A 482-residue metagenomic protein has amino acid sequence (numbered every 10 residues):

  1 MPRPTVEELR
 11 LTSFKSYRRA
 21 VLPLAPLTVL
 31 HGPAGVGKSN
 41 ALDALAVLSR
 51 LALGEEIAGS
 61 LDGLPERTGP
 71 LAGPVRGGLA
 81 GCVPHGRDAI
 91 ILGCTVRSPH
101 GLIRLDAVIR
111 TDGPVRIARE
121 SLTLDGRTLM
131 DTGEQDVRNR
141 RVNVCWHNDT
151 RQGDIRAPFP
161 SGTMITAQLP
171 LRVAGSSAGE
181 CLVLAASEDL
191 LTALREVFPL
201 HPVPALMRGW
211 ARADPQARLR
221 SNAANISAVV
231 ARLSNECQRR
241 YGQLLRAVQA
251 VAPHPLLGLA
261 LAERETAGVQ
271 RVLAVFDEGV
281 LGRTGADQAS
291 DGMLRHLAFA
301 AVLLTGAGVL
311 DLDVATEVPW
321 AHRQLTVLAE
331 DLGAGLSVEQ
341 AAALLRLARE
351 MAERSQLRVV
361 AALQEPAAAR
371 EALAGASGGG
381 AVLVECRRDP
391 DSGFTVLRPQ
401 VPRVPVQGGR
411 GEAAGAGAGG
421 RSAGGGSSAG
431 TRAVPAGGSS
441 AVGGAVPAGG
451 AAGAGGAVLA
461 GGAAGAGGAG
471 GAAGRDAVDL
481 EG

Functional and structural regions predicted by a protein language model:
M1-S16: N-terminal pre-Walker A segment at the start of P-loop NTPase domains
L9, L325-L328: Hydrophobic positions in the central parallel beta-sheet of the AAA+
R19-A25, P319-A321: Phosphate-binding P-loop
P26-G69, A223-A224, D291-G306, L347: Phosphate-binding glycine-rich loops of NTP-binding sites
D43-P114: Conserved P-loop NTP-binding catalytic core
R104-G242, R246: Electropositive, glycine-dotted interaction segments that contact anionic polymers or phosphate-rich ligands
G242, Q249-P253, L257-A321, D331-E339: Conserved ABC ATPase signature
A342-G438, A460-G462, G467-G482: C-terminal lobe/lid and adjacent interdomain/linker elements of RecA-like ASCE P-loop ATPase modules
